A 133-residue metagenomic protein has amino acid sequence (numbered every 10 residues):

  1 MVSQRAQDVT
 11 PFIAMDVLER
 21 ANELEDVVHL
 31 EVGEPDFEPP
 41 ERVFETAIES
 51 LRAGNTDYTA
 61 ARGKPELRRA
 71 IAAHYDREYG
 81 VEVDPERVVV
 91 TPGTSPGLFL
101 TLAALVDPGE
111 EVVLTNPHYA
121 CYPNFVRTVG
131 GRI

Functional and structural regions predicted by a protein language model:
M1-A6: Generic N-terminal amphipathic, Lys/Arg-enriched alpha-helix
Q7-G93, L100: N-terminal small-domain helix-loop-helix segment of the aminotransferase-like
E86, A103-I133: PLP-dependent aminotransferase-like
G97-L98, Y122: Short, hydrophobic alpha-helical packing/hinge segments within bilobed ligand-binding/sensory domains
